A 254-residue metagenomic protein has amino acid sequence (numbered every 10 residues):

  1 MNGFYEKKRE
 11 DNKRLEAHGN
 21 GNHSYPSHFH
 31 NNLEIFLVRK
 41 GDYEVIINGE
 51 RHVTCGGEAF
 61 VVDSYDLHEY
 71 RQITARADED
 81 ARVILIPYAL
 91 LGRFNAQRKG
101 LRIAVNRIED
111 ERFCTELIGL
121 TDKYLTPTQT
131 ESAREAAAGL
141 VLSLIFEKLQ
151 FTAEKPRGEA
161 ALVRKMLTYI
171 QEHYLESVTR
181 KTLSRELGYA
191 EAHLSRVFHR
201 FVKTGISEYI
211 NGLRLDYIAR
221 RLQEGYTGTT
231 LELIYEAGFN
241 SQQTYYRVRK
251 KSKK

Functional and structural regions predicted by a protein language model:
M1-R9, K123, E147: A short, N-terminal "cap"/entry segment at the start of jelly-roll beta-barrel domains of the cupin/DSBH fold
R9-R102: N-terminal regulatory/effector-sensing and dimerization cores that precede helix-turn-helix DNA-binding domains
G41, E116-P127, L162-H173, Y217 (+1 more regions): Solvent-exposed, amphipathic alpha-helical segments
G41, G57-E58, L194, I218 (+1 more regions): Short hydrophobic/aromatic patches on the structural cores and recognition surfaces of FHA
L101-R112, L125-A138, L142-E176, R180-A190 (+1 more regions): Short, Lys/Arg-enriched, Trp-marked, Pro/Gly-tolerant hinge/linker segments that flank
T168, E172, K181, R200-S241 (+1 more regions): Terminal helix-turn-helix DNA-binding modules in bacterial transcription factors
E191-A192, R196, S241-Q243: The DNA-contacting recognition helix of HTH DNA-binding domains and analogous helical DNA-recognition elements
